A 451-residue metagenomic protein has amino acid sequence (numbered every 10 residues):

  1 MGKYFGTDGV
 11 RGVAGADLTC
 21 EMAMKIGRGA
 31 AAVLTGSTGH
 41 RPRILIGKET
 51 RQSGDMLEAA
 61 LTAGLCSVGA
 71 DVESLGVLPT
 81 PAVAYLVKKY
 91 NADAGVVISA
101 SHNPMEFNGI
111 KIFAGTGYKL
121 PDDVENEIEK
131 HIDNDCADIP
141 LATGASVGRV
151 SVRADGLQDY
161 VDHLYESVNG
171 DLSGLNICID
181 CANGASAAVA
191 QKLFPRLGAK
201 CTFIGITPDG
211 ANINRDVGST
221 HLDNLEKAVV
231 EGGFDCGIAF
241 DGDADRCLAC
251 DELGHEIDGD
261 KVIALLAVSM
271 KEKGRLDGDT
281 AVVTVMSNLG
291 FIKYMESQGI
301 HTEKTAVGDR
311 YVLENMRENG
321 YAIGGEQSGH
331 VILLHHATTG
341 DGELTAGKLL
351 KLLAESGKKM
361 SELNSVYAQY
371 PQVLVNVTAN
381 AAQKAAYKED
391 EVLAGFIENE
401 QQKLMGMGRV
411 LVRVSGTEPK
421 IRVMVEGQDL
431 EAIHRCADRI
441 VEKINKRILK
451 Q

Functional and structural regions predicted by a protein language model:
M1-A63, S67-V68, V150-L175, K384-A385 (+1 more regions): An N-terminal, well-structured beta->alpha segment
V13, N108-G232: Gly/Ser/Thr-enriched, mixed-charge loops and adjacent short helices that form phosphate/oxyanion-binding elements
A32, G36, H40-F107, K192-C250: N-terminal small/polar loop signature for handling phosphorylated ligands or for N-terminal nucleophile
G39-E49, E73, N176-C178, D279-V285 (+1 more regions): Short glycine-rich phosphate-binding loop at a beta-alpha junction
G47-E49, I179-C181, D251, H335 (+1 more regions): Short glycine-centered, acidic/aromatic-flanked micro-motifs in structured strand/loop junctions that mark active-site
N126-V161, E166, E252-G325, I332-L333: Proline/glycine-rich low-complexity loops and linkers
C236, K273-Q451: Phosphate-binding and adjacent anionic-ligand microenvironments
